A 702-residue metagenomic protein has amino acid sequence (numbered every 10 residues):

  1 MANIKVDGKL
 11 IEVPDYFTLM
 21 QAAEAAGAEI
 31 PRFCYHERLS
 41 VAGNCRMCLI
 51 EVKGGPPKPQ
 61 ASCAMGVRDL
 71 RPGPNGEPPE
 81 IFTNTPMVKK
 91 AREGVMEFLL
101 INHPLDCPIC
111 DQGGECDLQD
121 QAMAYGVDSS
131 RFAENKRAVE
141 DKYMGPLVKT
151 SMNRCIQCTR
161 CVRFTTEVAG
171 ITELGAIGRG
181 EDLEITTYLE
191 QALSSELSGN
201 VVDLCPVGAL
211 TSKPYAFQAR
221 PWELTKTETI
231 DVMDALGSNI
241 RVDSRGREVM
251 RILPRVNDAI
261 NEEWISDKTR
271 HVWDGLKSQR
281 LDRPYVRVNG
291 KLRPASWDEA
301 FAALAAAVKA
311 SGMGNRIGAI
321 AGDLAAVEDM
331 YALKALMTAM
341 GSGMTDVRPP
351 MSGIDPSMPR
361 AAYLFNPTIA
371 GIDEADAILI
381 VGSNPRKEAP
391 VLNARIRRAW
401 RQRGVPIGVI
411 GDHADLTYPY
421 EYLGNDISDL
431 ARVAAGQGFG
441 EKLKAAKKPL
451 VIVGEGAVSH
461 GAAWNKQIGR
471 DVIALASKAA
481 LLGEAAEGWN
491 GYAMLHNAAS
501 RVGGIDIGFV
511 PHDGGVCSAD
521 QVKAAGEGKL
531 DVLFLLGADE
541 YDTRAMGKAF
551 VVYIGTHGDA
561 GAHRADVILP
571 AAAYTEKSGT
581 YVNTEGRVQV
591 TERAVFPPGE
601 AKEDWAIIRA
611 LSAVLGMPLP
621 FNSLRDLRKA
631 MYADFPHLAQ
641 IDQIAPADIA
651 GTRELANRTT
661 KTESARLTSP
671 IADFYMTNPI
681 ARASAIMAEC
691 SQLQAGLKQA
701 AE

Functional and structural regions predicted by a protein language model:
N3, F17-Q21, G66, A326 (+1 more regions): Short, structural beta-strand-to-alpha-helix junction motif
N3-K5, P78-N84, I185-E190, T417-Y420 (+3 more regions): Short beta-alpha connecting loops at secondary-structure transitions that line or flank enzyme active sites
I11-Y16: Short, contiguous acidic and Ser/Thr-rich linear segments
L19-K53: A basic, amphipathic helix-loop patch mediating RNA/tRNA/ribosome contacts
R46-D231, L236-I240, R245-E248: Fe-S ferredoxin-like electron-transfer domains and their immediately adjacent linker/connector regions across
L100, P104, S151, C158 (+8 more regions): Catalytic alpha/large subunits of respiratory electron-transfer oxidoreductases, centered on bis-MGD molybdoenzymes
L105-A138, A463, Q467-R470, V595-T652: N-terminal leader/propeptide and maturation segments of large enzyme subunits in energy/redox metabolism and hydrolases
Y143-L147, I378, V588-F596: Flexible glycine/proline-enriched surface loops and loop-helix/loop-strand junctions
